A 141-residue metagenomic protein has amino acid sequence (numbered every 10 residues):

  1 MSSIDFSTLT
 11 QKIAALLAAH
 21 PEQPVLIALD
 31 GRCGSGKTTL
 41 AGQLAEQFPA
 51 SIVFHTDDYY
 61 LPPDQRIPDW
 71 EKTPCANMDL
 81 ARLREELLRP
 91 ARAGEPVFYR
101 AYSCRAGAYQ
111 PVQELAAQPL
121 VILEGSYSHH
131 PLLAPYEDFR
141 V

Functional and structural regions predicted by a protein language model:
M1-L26: Extreme N-terminal, non-catalytic leader segments that precede Walker-type/kinase nucleotide-binding cores
R32: P-loop (Walker A) phosphate-binding loop of NTP-binding proteins
K37: Conserved lysine of the Walker
L40: Hydrophobic positions on the alpha1 helix immediately C-terminal to the Walker A/P-loop
Q43: Active-site signature of alpha/beta-hydrolase-fold catalytic machinery across serine- and Asp/Cys-nucleophile hydrolases
P49-D64: Short beta-strand-centered segment that lines the nucleotide-binding/catalytic pocket of NTP-utilizing
Q65-G107, L120: Conserved nucleotide-sensing/catalytic segment adjacent to the nucleotide-binding pocket in NTP-handling enzymes
A108-V141: ATP-dependent NMP and nucleoside kinases share a basic, alpha-helical "lid"
